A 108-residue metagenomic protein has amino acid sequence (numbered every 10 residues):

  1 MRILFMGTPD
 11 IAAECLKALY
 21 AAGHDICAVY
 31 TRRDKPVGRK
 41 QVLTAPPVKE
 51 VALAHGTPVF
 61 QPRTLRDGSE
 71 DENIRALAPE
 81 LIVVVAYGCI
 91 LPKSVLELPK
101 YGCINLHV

Functional and structural regions predicted by a protein language model:
M1-V108: One-carbon transfer enzymes
